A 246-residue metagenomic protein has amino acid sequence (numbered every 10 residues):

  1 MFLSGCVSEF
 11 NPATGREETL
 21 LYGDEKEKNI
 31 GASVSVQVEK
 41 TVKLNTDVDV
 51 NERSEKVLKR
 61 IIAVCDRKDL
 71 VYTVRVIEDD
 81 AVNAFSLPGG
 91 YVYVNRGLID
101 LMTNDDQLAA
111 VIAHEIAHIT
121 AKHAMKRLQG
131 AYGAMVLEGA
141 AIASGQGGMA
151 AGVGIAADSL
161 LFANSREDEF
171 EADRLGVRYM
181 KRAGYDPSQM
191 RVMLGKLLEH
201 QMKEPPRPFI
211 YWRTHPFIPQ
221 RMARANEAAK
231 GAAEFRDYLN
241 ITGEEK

Functional and structural regions predicted by a protein language model:
M1-F2: Sec-dependent N-terminal signal peptides
G5-K246: A Zn2+-metalloprotease active-site environment signal
